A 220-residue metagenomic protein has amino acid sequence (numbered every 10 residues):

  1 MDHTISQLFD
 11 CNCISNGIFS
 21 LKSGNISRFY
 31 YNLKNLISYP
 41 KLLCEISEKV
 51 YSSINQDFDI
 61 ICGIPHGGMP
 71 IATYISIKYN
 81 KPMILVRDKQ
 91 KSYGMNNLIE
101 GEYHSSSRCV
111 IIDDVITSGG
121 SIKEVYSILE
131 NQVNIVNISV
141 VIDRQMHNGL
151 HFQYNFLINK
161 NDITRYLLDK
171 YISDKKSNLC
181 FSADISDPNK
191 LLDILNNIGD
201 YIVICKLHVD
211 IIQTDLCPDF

Functional and structural regions predicted by a protein language model:
M1-Q56: Active-site-facing substrate-recognition patch
D2-L8, S127-Y171: PRPP-dependent phosphoribosyltransferase catalytic core
V50-D59, Y126-Q132: Phosphate/pyrophosphate-binding loops at sites that engage ATP/ADP/AMP, CoA/4′-phosphopantetheine, polyphosphate
F58-P65, S139-V140: Short glycine-rich phosphate-binding loop at a beta-alpha junction
A72-V110, S118-K123: Short, glycine/charge-rich flexible loops or terminal/linker lids adjacent to PRPP-binding catalytic cores
S92-I99, M146-N148, D162-I163, D215: Short, charged, surface-exposed secondary-structure boundary motifs
T164-F220: Conserved N-terminal beta1-alpha1 strand-loop-helix module at the mouth
